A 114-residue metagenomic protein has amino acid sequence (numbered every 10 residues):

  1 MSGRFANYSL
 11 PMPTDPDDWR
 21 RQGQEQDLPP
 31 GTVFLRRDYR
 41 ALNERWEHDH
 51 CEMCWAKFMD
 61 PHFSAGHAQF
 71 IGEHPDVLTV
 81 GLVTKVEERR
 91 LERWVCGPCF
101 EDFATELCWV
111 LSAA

Functional and structural regions predicted by a protein language model:
M1, F5-N43, H74-G81: Short Cys/His-rich Zn2+-coordinating modules
V33-H50, V86-R90: Short, flexible, mixed-charge glycine/proline-rich loop motifs that serve as phosphate/nucleic-acid-contacting
C51-W55, C96-C99: Short cysteine-rich clusters marking metal-coordination/redox-active sites
M59, D76-L78, A104: Short functional micro-motifs and their immediate structural scaffolds
D60-H67, T105-W109: Short, solvent-exposed secondary-structure capping/transition elements
G66-W94: Short linker/helix segments within small regulatory modules
V86-A114: Short metal-binding segments enriched for Cys and/or His
